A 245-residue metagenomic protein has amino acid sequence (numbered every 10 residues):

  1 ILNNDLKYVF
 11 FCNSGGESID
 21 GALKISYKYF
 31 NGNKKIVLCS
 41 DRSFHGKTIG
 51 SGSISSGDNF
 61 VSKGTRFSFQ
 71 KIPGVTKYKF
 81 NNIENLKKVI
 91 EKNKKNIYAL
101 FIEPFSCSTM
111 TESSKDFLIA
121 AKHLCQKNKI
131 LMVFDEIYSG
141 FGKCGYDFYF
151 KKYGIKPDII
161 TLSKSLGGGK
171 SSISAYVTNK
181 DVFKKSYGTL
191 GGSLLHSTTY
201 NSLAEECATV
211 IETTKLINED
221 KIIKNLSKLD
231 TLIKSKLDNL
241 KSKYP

Functional and structural regions predicted by a protein language model:
I1-P245: Conserved N-terminal phosphate-binding loop of PLP-dependent enzymes in the Aspartate aminotransferase
